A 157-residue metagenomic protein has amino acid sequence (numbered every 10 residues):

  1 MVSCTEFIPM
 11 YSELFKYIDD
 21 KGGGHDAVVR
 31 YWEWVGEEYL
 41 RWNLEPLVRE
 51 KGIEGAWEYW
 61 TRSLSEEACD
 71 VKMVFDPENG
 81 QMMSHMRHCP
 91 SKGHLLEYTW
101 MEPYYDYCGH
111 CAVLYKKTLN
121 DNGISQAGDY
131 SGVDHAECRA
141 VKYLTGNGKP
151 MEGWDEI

Functional and structural regions predicted by a protein language model:
M1-G109, K117-R139, Y143-I157: N-terminal accessory segment detector
